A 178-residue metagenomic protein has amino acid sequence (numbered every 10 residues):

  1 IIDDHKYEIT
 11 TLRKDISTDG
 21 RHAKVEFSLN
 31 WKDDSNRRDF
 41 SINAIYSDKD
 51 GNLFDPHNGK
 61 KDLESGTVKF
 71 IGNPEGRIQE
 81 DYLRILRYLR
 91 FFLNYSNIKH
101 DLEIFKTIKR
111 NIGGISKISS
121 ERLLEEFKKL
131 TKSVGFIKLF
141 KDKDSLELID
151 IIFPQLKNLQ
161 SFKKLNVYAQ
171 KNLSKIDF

Functional and structural regions predicted by a protein language model:
I1-F178: Catalytic cores of the polymerase beta-like nucleotidyltransferase superfamily and closely associated nucleotide
